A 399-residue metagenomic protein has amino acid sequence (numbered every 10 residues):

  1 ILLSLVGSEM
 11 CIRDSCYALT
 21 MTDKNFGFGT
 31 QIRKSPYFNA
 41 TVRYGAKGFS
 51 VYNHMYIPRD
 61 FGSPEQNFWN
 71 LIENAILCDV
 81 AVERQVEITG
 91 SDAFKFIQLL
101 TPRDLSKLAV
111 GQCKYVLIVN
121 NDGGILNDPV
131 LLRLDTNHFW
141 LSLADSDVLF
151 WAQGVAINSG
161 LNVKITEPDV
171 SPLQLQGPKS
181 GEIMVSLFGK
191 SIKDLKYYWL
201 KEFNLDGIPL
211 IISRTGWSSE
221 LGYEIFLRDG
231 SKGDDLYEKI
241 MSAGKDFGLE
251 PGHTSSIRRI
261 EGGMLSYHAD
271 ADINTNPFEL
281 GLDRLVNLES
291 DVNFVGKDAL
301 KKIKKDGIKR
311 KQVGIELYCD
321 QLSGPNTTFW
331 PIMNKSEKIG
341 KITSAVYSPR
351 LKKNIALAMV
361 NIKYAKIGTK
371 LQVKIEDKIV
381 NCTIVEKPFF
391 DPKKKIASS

Functional and structural regions predicted by a protein language model:
I1-D14: Single conserved hydrophobic/aromatic residue that forms the stacking wall/gate of nucleotide- or nucleobase-binding
L2, N74, Y115, F329-P331: Conserved beta-strand and immediately adjacent loop positions that scaffold enzyme active sites
R13-H54, P58-R59, R133-S399: Conserved, structured C-terminal
R13-V116, G124: Acidic, proline/glycine-enriched N-terminal capping motif
C78-S91, L131-W140, I260: N-terminal glycine-rich flavin-associated loop
D79, D128, E224: Acidic active-site catalytic centers that drive phospho-/nucleotidyl reactions and related ester hydrolyses
S91-I125, S180-I208: Internal amphipathic helical hairpin motif
K107-A109, I118-G124, P129-D135, V155-I157 (+1 more regions): Short, charge-rich binding segments
